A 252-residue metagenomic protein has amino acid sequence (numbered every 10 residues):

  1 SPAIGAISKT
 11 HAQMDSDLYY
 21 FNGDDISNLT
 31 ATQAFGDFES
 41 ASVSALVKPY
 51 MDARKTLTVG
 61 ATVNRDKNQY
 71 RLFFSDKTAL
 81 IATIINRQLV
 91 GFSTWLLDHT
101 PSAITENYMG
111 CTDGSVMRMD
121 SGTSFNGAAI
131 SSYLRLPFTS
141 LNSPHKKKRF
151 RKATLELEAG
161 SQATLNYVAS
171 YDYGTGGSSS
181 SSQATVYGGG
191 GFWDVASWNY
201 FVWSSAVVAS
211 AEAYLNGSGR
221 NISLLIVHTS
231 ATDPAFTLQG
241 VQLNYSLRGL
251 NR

Functional and structural regions predicted by a protein language model:
A3-D17, G23-R252: Beta-sheet repeat architectures centered on beta-propellers
